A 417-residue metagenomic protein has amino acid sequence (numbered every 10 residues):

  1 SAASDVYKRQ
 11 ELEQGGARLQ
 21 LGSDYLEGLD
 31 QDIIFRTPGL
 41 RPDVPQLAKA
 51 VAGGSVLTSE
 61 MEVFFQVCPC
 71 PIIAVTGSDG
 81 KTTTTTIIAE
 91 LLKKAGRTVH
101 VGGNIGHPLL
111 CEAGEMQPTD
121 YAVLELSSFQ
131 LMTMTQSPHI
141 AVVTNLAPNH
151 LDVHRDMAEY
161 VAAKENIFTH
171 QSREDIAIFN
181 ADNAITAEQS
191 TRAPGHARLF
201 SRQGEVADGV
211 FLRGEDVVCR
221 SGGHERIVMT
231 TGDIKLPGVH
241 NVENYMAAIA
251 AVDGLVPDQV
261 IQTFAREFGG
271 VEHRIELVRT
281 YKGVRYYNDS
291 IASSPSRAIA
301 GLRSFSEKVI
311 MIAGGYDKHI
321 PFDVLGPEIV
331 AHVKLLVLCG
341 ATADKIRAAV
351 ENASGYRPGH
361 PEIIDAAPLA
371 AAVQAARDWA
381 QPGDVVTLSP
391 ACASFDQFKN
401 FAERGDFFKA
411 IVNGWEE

Functional and structural regions predicted by a protein language model:
A2-Y7: Short, small-residue-biased leader/transition segments that mark boundaries at the very start of proteins
K8-R9, A17, D24, V324-D384: C-terminal helical cap/extension that packs against the catalytic core of soluble nucleotide-cofactor enzymes
Q20-S23, T58-E62, H100, P194-L212 (+4 more regions): Beta-strand->loop->alpha-helix junctions that form or flank phosphate-binding loops in nucleotide-handling enzymes
L26-Q31, P38-A181, I185-H196, F211 (+1 more regions): Phosphate-binding loop of NTP-binding sites
I34, V75, N104, T144 (+10 more regions): Residue-level signal for inorganic ion chemistry
T98, M229-L335, A348: Nucleotide phosphate-binding/pyrophosphate-handling subdomain across enzymes that bind or process nucleotide phosphates
M134-S137, I167-R173, T191-A193, S304-F305 (+2 more regions): Short, conserved loop/helix-junction motifs that constitute active-site signature segments in enzyme catalytic cores
A391-E417: Glycine/aspartate-rich loop-and-adjacent alpha/beta segment that forms the canonical ThDP
